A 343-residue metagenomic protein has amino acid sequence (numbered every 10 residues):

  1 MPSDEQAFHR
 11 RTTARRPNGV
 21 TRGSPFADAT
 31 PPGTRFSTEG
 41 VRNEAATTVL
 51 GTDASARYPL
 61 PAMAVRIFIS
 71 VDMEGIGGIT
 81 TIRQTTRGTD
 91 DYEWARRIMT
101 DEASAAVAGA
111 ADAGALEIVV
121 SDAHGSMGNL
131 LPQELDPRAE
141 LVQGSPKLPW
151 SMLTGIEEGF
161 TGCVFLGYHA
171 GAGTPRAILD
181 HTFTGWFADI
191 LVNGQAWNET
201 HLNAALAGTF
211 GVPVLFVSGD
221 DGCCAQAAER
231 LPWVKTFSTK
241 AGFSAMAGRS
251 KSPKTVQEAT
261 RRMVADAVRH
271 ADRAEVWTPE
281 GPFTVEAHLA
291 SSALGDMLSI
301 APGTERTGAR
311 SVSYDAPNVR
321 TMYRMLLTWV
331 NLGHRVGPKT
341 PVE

Functional and structural regions predicted by a protein language model:
M1-P17: Extreme N-terminal basic, low-complexity initiation segments that serve as generic localization/processing leaders
E44-A62: Short, Lys/Arg-enriched N-terminal segments with co-localized hydrophobic residues within the first ~10-30 amino acids
V65, T80, A103-E158: Glycine-rich nucleotide/cofactor/substrate-binding loop typically near the N-terminus or early in the first domain
I67-T85, A95, M99: N-terminal glycine-rich anion-binding loops that anchor highly charged ligand groups
G78-I79, R96-G114, T209-F210, T236-F237: Soluble secreted/lumenal catalytic domains with histidine-centered metal-binding or acid-base catalytic motifs
T184-F210, S218-G222: Active-site glycine-rich loop that binds ribose-phosphate moieties when present
G208-V214, S218-M263: Active-site rim beta-loop-alpha module in soluble metabolic enzymes
V256-E343: C-terminal accessory domains and tails appended to enzymatic cores
